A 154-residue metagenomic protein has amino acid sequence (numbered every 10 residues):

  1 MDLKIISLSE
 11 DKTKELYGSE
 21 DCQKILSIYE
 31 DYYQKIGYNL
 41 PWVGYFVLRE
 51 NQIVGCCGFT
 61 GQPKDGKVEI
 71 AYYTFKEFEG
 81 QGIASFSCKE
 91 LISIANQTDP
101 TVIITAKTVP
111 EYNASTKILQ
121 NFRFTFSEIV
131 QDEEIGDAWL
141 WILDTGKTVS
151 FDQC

Functional and structural regions predicted by a protein language model:
M1-K24, D31-Y33, N39-C154: Acyl-donor (CoA/ACP) binding surface of acyl/acetyltransferases
